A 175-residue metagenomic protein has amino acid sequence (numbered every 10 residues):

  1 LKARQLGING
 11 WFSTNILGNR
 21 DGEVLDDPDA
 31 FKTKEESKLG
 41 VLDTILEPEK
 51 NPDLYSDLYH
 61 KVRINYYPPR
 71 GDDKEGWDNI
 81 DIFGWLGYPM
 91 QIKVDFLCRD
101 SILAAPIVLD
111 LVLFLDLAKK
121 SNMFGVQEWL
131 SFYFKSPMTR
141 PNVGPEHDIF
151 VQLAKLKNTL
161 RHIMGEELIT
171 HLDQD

Functional and structural regions predicted by a protein language model:
L1-K61: Conserved anion/nucleotide-ligand pocket segment
K2, K32-K34, K38, K50 (+6 more regions): Context-gated lysine
K2-A3, I8, I16, D21 (+5 more regions): Generic ordered-secondary-structure signal
E23, E35-E36, E47-E49, E75-D78 (+3 more regions): Glutamate identity and glutamate-enriched acidic tracts
G40-C98: Charge-patterned, long linear interaction tracts outside catalytic cores
F83-D175: C-terminal active-site/capping subdomain that shapes the small-molecule cofactor and substrate pocket of enzyme
